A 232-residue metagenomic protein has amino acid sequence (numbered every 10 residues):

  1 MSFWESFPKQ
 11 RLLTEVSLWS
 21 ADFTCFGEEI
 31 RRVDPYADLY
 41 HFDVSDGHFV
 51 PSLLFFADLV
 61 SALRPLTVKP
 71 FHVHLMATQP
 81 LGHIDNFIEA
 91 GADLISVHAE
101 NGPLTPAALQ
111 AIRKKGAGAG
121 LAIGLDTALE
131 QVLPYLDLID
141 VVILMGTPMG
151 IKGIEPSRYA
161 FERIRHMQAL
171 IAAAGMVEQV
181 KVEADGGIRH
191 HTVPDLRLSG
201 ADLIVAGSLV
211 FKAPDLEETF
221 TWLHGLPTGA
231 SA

Functional and structural regions predicted by a protein language model:
M1-S20, G27, A232: N-terminal amphipathic alpha-helix/helix-capping segment at the start of soluble metabolic enzymes
L12-L18, Y40-F42, L63, F71-L75 (+5 more regions): Hydrophobic faces of well-ordered beta-strands that scaffold small-molecule active sites in alpha/beta enzyme cores
F26, D43, F87, V142 (+5 more regions): Conserved, mostly hydrophobic/aromatic
E28-I30, L81-E89, T127-L138, G187-L203: Catalytic cores of alpha/beta
L39, D46-L54, D58, L125 (+3 more regions): Glycine/Thr-rich beta-alpha phosphate-binding loop at enzyme active sites
H41-A111: N-terminal active-site wall of soluble small-molecule enzyme domains
V97-L104, I143-P156, S199-T219: Glycine-rich phosphate-binding active-site loops on the catalytic face of alpha/beta enzymes
I112, R197, L209-A232: C-terminal helical cap(s) of enzyme catalytic domains, especially alpha/beta-barrels
